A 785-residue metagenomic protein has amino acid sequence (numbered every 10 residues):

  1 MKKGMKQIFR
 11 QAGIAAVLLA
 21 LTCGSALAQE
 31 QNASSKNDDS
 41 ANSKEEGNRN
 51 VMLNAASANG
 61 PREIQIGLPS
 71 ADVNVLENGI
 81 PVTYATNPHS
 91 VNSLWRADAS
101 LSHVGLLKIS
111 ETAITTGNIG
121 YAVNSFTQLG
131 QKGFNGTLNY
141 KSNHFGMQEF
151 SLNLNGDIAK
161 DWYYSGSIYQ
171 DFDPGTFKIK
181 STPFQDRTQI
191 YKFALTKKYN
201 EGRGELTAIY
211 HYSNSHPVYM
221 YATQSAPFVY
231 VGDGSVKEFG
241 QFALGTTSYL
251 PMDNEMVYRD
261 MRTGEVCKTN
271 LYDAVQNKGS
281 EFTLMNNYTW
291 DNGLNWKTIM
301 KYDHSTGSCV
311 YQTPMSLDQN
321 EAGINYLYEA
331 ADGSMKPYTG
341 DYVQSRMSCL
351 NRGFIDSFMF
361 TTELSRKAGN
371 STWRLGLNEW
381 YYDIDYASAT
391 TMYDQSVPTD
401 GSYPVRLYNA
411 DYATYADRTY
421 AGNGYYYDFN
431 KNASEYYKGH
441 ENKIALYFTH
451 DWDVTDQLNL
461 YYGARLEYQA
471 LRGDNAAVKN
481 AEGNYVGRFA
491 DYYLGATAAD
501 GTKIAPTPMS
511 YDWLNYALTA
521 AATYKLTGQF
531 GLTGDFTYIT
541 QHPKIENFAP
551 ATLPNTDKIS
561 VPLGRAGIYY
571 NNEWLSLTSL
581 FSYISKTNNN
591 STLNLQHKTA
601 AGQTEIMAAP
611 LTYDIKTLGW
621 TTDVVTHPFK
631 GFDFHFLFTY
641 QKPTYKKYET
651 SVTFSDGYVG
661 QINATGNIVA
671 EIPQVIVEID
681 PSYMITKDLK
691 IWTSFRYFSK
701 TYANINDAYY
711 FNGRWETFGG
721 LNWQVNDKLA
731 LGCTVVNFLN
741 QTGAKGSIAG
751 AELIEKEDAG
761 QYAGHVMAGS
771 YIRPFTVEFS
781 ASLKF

Functional and structural regions predicted by a protein language model:
Q29-G133: Acidic, small-polar-rich N-terminal luminal/periplasmic segments of exported/outer-membrane proteins
Q29-Q31, Y697-Y702, W723-F785: C-terminal beta-signal and adjacent terminal beta-strands/loops of Gram-negative outer-membrane beta-barrel proteins
I66, R262-Y311, V343-S388, Y427-Y461 (+11 more regions): Outer-membrane beta-barrel transmembrane strands
T86, A99-G105, T112-F193, Y199-L206 (+1 more regions): Outer-membrane beta-barrel translocator/receptor signature
N135, D161-Y164, E201-L206, G293-W296 (+10 more regions): Repeated loop/turn-to-beta-strand initiation elements of outer-membrane beta-barrel proteins
P183, T196, E205-T283, S308-L350 (+2 more regions): Acidic/polar loop-and-plug regions of large Gram-negative outer-membrane beta-barrel proteins
I355, T372-Y382, A387-T391, Q395-R418 (+7 more regions): Structural signature of Gram-negative outer-membrane beta-barrels, strongest in the C-terminal barrel of TonB-dependent
D456-Q457, W574-S576, L580-T587, L595-H597 (+3 more regions): Gram-negative outer-membrane beta-barrel transporters
